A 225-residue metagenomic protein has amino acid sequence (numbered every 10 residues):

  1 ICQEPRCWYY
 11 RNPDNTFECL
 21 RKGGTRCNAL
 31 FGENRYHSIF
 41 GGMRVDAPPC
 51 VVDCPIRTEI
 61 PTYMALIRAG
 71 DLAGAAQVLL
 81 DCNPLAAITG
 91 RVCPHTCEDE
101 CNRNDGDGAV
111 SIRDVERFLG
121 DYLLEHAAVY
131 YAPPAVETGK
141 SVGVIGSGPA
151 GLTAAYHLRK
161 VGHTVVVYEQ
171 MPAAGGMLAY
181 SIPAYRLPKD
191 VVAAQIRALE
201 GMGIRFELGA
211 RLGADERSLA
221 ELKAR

Functional and structural regions predicted by a protein language model:
I1-S141, R225: Ferredoxin-type iron-sulfur electron-transfer modules and their immediate structural context
P5, G213-A214: Short, charged helix-to-loop "capping" segments that act as catalytic/coupling loops
D14-F31, T58-R68, Q77, D105 (+3 more regions): Beta1-alpha1 glycine-rich phosphate/pyrophosphate-binding loop at the start of Rossmann-like nucleotide-binding domains
N83, H95, A174-G175, A214-E216: Short secondary-structure capping/turn micro-motifs that flank functional sites
A128-A132, V192, E216-S218: A generic local structural motif
G143-I145: Conserved beta-strand elements of the Class I
L219-R225: Short, electropositive alpha-helical surface patch
